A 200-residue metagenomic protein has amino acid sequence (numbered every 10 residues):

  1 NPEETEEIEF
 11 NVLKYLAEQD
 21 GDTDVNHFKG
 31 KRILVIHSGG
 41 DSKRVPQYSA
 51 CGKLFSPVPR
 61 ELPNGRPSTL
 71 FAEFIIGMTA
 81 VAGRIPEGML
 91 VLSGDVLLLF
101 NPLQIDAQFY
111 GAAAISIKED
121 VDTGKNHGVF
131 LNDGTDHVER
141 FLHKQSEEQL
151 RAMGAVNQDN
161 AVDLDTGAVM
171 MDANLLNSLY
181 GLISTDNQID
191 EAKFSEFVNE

Functional and structural regions predicted by a protein language model:
N1-E200: Unchanged
